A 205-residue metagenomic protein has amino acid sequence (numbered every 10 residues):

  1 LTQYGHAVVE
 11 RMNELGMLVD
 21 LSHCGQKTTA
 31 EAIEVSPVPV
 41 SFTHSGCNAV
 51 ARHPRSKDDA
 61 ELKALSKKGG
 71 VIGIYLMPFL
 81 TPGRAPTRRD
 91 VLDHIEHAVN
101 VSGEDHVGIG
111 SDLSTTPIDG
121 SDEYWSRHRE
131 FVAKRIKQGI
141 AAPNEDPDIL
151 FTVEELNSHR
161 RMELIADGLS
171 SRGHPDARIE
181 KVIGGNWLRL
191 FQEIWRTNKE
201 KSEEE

Functional and structural regions predicted by a protein language model:
L1-S41, P54-G70, R89-D105: Histidine/acidic residue-rich metal-binding segments in metalloenzymes
V19, H44, I72, D112 (+1 more regions): Conserved, mostly hydrophobic/aromatic
C24-A30, C47-V50, P78-P82, T115-P117: Active-site environment of divalent metal-dependent phosphoester hydrolases
C47-K57, P82, P86-R89: Acidic-and-aromatic substrate-binding clefts and catalytic sites of carbohydrate-active enzymes
S66-R88: A conserved active-site cap/scaffold subdomain adjacent to cofactor or substrate pockets
T87, I118-Y124, F191-K199: Short glycine/threonine-rich loop-to-helix capping motif typified by GTGT followed within a few residues by an Asp-Pro
S102-R127, F131-E155: Short acidic/histidine-rich active-site segments
N144-E205: Mid-to-C-terminal alpha-helical segments outside catalytic/metal-binding sites
